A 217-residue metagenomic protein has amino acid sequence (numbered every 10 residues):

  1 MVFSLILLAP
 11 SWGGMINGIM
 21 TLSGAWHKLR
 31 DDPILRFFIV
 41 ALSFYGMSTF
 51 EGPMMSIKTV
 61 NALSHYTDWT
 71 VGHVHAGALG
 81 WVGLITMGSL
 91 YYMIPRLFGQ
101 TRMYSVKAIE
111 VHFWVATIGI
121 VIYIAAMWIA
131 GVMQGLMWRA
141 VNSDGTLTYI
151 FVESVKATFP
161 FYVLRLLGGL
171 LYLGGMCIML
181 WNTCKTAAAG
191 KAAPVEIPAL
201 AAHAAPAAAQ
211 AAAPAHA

Functional and structural regions predicted by a protein language model:
M1, K28-R30: Membrane-interface helix-loop-helix junctions at boundaries between adjacent transmembrane segments
M1-T21, L35-K58, V71-F98, V106-E153 (+1 more regions): Hydrophobic cores of alpha-helical transmembrane segments in multi-pass integral membrane proteins
N61-T70: Flexible, glycine/threonine-enriched loop-and-boundary segments that flank and lead into catalytic domains of large
T148-V155, I197, Q210: Solvent-exposed, non-transmembrane regions of integral membrane proteins
K191-Q210: Short, highly charged, low-complexity non-transmembrane loops/tails of multi-pass membrane proteins
Q210-A217: Long, low-complexity, intrinsically disordered segments
